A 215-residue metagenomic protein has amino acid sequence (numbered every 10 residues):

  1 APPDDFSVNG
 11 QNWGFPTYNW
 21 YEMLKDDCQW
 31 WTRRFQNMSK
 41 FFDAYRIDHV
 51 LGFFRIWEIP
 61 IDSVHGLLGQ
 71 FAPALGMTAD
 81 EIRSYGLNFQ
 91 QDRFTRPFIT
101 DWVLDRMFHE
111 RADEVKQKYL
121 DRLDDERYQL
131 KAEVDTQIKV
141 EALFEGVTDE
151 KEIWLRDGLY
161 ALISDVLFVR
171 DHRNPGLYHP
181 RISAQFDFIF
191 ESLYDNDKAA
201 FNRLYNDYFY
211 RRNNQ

Functional and structural regions predicted by a protein language model:
A1-Q215: Catalytic cores of glycan-processing enzymes that make or break glycosidic bonds
